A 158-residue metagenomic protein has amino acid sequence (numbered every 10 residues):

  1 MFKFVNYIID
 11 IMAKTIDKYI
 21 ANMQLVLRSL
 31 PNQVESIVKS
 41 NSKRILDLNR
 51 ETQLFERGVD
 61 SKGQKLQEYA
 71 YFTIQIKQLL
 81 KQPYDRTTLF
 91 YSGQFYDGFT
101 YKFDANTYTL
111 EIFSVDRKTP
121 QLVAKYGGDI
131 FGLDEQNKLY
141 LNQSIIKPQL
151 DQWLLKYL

Functional and structural regions predicted by a protein language model:
F2-L158: Short, Lys/Arg-rich flexible segments
